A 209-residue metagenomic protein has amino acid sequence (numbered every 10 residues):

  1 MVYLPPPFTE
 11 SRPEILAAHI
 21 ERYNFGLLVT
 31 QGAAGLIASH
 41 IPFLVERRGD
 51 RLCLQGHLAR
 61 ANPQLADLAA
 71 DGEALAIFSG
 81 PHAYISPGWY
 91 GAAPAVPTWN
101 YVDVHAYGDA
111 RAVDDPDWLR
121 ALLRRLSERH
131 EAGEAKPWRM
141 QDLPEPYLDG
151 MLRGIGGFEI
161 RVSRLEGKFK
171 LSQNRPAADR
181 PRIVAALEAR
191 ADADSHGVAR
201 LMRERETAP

Functional and structural regions predicted by a protein language model:
V2-L27: Short, basic/aromatic recognition patches
A17, P94-V96, Y147-G150: A generic local secondary-structure boundary/capping motif
A18, N24, A33, G49-R51 (+5 more regions): Hydrophobic/basic alpha-helical segments enriched in Actinobacteria
E21-R22, A70, A76, R124-A132: Short, intrinsically disordered, mixed-charge
R22-R60, A76: Short beta-strand segments
A34, G108, I160: Residue-level signal for inorganic ion chemistry
R60-L122: Short, structured beta-strand-loop surface elements
R111-P209: C-terminal edge-of-domain segments
